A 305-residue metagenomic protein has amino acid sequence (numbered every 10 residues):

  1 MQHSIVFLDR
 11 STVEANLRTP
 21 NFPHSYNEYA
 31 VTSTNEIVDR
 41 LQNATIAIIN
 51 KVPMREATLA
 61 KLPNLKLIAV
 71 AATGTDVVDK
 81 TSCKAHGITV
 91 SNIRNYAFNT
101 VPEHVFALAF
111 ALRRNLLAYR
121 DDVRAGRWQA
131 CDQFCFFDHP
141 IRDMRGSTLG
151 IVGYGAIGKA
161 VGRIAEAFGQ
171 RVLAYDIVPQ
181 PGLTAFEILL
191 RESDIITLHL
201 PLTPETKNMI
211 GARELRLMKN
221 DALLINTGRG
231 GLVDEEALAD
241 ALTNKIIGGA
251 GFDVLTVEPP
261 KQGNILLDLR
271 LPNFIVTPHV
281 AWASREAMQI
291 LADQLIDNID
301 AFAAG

Functional and structural regions predicted by a protein language model:
M1-A44: N-terminal glycine-/charge-rich "phosphate-binding" loop or analogous flexible N-terminal tail
F7, L149-I151: Hydrophobic Val/Ile/Leu positions in short beta-strands of Rossmann-like dinucleotide-binding domains
A30, A71-A72, I88-N99: Short beta->alpha connector loops at strand-helix junctions that form conserved, small/polar/Pro-enriched
M54-L59, L173, I177-I265: Rossmann-like adenosine-cofactor binding region
H86, R94-T148: Phosphate-binding beta-alpha-beta segment of Rossmann-like dinucleotide-binding domains, i.e., the NAD(P)
V90, G162, E166, D221-G305: Rossmann-like dinucleotide-binding domain for NAD(H)/NADP(H)
Y154-G155: Glycine-rich Rossmann-fold phosphate-binding loop(s) that bind the pyrophosphate of adenine dinucleotide cofactors
G158-K159: N-terminal Rossmann-fold NAD(P) dinucleotide-binding loop
